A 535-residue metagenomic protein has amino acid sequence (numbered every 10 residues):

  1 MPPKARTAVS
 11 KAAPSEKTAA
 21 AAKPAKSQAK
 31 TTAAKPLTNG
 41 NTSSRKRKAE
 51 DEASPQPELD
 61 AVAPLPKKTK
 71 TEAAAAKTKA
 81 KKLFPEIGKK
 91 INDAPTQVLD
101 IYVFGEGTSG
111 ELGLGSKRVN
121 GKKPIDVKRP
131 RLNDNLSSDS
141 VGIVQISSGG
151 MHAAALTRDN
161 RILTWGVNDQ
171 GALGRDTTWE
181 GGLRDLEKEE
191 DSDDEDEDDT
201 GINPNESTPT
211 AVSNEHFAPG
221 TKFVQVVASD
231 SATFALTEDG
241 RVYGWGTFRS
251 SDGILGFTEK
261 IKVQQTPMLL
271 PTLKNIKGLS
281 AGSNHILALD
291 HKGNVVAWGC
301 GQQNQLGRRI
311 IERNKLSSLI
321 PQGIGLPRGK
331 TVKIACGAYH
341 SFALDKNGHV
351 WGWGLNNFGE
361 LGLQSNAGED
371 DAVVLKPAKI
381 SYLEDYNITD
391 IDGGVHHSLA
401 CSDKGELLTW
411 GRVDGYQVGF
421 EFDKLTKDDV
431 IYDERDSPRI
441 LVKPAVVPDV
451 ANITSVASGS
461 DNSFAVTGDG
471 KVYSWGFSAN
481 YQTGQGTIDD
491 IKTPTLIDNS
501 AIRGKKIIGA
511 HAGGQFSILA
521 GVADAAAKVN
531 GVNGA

Functional and structural regions predicted by a protein language model:
M1-T96, A527-A535: Ser/Thr-rich, low-complexity intrinsically disordered regulatory regions
F84-K117: An edge-strand/N-cap motif at the start of beta-rich repeat modules
V103, H152-A155, T164, A232-A235 (+10 more regions): Conserved core positions of repeat-based scaffolds
R131, S147, A155, V227 (+15 more regions): Conserved beta-strand position repeated across blades of beta-propeller domains
L136-S137, Q145, N214-A218, T258 (+6 more regions): Surface loop/turn motifs at the tips and blade-to-blade linkers of beta-strand repeat domains
L156-G171, R175-G181, K188-H349: Fungal eukaryote-biased detector of long internal structured cores
G393-H397, C401-E406, R412-Y416, D436-Y481: Loop/turn-rich, solvent-exposed surfaces of beta-rich toroidal or solenoidal domains
G470-V472, F477-N480, Q485-A535: Blade-level signature of beta-propeller repeat domains, shared across WD40, Kelch, NHL, RCC1 and BNR/Asp-box propellers
